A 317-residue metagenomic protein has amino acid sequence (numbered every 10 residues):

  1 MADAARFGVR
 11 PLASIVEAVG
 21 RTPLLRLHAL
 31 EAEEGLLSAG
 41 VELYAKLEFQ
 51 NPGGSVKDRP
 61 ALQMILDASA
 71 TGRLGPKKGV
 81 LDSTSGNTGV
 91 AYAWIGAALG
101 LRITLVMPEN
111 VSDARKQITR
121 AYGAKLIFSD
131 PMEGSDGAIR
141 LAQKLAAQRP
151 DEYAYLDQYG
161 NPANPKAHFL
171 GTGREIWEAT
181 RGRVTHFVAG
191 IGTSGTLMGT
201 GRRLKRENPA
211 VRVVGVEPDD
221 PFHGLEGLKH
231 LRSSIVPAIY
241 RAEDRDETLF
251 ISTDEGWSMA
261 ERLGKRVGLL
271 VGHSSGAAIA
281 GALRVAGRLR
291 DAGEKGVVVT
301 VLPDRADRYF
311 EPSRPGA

Functional and structural regions predicted by a protein language model:
M1-A317: PLP-dependent amino-acid enzyme catalytic core
